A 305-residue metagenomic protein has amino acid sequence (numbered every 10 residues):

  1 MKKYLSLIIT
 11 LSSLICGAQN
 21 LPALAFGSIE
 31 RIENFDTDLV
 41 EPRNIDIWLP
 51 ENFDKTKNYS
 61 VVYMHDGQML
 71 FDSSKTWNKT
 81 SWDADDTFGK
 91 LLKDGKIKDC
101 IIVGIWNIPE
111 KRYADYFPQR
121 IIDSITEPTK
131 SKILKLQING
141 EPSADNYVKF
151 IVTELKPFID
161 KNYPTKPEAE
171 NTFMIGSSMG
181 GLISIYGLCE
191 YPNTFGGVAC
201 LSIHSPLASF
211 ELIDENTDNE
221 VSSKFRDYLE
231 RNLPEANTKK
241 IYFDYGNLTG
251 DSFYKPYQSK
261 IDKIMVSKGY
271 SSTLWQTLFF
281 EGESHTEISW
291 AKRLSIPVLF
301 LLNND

Functional and structural regions predicted by a protein language model:
M1-A23: Bacterial Sec-dependent N-terminal signal peptides
Q19-D305: Non-catalytic cap/lid and distal C-terminal segments of serine-dependent acyl enzymes
